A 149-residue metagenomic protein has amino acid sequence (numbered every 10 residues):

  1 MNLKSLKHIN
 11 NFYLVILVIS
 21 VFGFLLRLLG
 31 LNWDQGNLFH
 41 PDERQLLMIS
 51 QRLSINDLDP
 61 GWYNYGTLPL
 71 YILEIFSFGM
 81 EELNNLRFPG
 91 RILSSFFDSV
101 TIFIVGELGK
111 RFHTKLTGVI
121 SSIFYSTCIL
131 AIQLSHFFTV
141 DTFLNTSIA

Functional and structural regions predicted by a protein language model:
N2-A149: Membrane-integral, polyisoprenol-dependent glycosyltransferases of the GT-C/oligosaccharyltransferase superfamily
